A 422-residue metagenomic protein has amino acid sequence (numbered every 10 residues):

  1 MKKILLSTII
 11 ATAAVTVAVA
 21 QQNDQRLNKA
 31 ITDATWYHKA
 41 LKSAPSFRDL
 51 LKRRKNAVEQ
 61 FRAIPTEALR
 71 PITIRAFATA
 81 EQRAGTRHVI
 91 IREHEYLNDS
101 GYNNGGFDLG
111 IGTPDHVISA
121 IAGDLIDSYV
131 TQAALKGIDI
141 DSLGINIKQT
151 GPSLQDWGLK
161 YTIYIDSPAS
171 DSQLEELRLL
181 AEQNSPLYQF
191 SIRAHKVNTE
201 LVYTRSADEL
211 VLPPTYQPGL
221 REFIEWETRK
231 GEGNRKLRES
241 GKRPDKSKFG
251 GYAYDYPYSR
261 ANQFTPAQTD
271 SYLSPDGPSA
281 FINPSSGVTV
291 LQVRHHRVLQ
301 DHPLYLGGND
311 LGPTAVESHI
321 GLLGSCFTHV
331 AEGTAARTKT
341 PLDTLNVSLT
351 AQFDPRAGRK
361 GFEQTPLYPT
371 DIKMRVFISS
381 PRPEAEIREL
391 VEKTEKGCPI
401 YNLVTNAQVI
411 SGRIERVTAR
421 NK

Functional and structural regions predicted by a protein language model:
M1-K2, Q25: Short, intrinsically disordered low-complexity segments
K2-A20: Gram-negative bacterial Sec-dependent N-terminal signal peptides
Q21-S119, T131-G321, E332-K422: Extended beta-strand/beta-hairpin segments
A120-I126, L323-F327: Alpha-helical metal-binding/catalytic segments enriched in His/Glu/Asp
